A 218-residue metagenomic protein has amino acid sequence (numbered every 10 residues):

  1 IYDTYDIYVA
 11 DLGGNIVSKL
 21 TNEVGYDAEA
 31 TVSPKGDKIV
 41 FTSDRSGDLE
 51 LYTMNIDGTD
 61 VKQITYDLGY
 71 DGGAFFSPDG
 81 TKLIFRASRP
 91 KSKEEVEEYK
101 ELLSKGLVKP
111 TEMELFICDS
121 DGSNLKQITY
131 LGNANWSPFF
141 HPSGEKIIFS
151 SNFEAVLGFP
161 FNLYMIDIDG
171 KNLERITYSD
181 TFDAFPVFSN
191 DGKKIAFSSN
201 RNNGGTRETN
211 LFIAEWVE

Functional and structural regions predicted by a protein language model:
I1-D6, T21-D27, T42-Y52, T65-Y70 (+6 more regions): A flexible loop/linker signature enriched in serine peptidases of the S9 family
D11-N15, N55-T59, D119-S123, D167-K171 (+1 more regions): Short loop/turn segments that connect beta-strands within beta-propeller blades
S18, V61-K62, L125-K126, L173-E174: A structural motif specific to WD40 beta-propellers
P34-K35, P78-D79, P142-S143, N190-D191: Residue-level detector of Asp-centered blade-edge/turn motifs that repeat once per structural unit in beta-propeller
I39-V40, L83, I147-I148, I195: Hydrophobic beta-strand positions that form the internal "hydrophobic ladder" of WD40/Gbeta-like beta-propeller blades
G144, G192-I195, F212: Gram-negative outer-membrane assembly/targeting C-terminal domains
